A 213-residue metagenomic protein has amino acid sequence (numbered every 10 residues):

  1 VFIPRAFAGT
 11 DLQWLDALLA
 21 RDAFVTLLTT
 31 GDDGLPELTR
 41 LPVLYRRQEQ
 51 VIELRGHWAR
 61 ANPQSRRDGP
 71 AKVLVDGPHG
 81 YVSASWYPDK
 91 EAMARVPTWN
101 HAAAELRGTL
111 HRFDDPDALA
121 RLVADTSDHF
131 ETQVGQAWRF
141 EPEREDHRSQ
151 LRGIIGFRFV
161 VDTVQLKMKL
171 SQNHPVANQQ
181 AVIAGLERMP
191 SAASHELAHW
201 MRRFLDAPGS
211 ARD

Functional and structural regions predicted by a protein language model:
V1-D213: Binding-site signature for planar aromatic cofactors or substrates
